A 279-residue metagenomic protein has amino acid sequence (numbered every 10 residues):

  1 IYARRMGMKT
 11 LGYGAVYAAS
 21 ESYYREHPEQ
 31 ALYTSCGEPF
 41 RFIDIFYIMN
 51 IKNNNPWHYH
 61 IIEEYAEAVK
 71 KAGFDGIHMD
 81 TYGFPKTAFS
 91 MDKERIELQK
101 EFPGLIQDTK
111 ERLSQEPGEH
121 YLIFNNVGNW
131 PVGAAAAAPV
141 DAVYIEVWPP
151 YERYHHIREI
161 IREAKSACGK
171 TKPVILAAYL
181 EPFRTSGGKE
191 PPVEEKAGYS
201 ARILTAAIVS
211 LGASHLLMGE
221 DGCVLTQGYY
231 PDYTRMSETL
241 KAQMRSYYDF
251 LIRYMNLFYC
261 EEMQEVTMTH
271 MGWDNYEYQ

Functional and structural regions predicted by a protein language model:
I1-A3, K9-T10, G76, M236-Q243 (+1 more regions): Carbohydrate-recognition beta-sandwich/jelly-roll modules in extracellular/periplasmic carbohydrate-active proteins
Y2, M6, D108-E116, L211: Alpha-helical structural signal in soluble globular domains
Y2-A72: Active-site-adjacent "subsite" loops/lids of carbohydrate-active enzymes
A15-A19, Y82-F84, N125-N129, W148 (+2 more regions): Active-site beta-loop-alpha junctions enriched in small/polar residues
E21-Y23, P85-F89, S186: Short acidic/His/Gly/Ser-rich catalytic and metal-binding motifs that mark active-site loops of diverse hydrolases
Y24-S35, M91-E94, A137-V140, Y230-M236: Short low-complexity, flexible loop/linker segments enriched in glycine and/or proline with clustered acidic
N53-V174: Active-site neighborhood of glycoside hydrolase catalytic domains
L113, P117-H120, F124, A134-V140 (+2 more regions): Active-site-proximal substrate-binding groove within the catalytic cores of carbohydrate-active enzymes
